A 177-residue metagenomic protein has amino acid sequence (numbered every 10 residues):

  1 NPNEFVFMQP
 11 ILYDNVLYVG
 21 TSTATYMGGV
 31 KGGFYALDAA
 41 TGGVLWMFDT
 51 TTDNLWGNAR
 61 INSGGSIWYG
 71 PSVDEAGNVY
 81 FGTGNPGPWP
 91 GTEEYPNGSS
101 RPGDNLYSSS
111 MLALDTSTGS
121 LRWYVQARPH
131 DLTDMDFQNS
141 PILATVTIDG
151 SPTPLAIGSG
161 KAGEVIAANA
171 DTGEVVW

Functional and structural regions predicted by a protein language model:
N1-W177: Noncatalytic, solvent-exposed loop/strand surfaces of beta-propeller-type extracellular/periplasmic domains
